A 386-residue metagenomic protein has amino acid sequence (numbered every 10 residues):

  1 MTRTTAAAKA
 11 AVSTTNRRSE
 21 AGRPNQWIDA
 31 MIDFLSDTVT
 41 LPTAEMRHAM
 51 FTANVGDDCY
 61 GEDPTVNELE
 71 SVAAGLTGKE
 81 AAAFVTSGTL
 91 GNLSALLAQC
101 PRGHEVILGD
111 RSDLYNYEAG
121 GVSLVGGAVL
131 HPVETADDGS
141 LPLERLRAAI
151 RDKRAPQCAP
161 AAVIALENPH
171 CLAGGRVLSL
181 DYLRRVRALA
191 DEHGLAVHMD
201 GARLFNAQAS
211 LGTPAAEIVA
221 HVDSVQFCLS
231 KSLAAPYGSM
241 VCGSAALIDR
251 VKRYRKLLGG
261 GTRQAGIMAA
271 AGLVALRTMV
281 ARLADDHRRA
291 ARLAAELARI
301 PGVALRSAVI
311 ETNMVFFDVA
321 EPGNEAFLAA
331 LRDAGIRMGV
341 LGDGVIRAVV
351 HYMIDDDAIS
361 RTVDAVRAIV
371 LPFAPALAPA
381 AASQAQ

Functional and structural regions predicted by a protein language model:
T2-S19, R23: Low-acidity, Ser/Thr- and Arg-rich intrinsically disordered low-complexity segments
W27-A53, D57-E321, E325-A334, M338-I354 (+1 more regions): Conserved PLP-enzyme active-site core in the AAT-like
